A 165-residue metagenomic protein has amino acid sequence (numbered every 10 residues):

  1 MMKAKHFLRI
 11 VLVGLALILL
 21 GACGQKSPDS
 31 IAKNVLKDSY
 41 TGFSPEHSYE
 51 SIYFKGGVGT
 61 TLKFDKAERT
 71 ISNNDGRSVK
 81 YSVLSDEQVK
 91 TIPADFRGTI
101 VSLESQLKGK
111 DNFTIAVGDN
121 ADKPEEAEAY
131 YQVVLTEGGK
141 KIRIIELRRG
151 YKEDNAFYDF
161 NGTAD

Functional and structural regions predicted by a protein language model:
M2-V11: Bacterial N-terminal signal peptides that target proteins for export
L19-A22: C-terminal motif of bacterial Sec signal peptides marking the signal peptidase cleavage site
G24-K26: Bacterial signal peptide processing site
V35-N74: Short, solvent-exposed loop/hinge segments that bridge or flank secondary-structure elements
P45-Y49, T70-L135: Contiguous, well-ordered beta-strand patches that form the walls/edges of small beta-barrel/beta-sandwich domains
G56-V58, E125-Y131, I144, E153-Y158: Short, surface-exposed coil-to-beta transition loops
S78-Q88, E137-D165: Edge beta-strand at a domain terminus
